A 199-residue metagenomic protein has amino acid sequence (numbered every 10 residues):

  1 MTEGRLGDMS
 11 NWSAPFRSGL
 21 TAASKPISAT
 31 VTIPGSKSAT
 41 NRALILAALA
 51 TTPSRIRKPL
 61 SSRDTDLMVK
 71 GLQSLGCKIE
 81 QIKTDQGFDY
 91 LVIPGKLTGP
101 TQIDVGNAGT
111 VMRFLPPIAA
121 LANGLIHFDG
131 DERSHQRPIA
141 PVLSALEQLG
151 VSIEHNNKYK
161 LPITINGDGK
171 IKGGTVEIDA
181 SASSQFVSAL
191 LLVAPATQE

Functional and structural regions predicted by a protein language model:
T2-E199: Structural preference for solvent-exposed beta-strand-turn elements and adjacent flexible terminal/loop segments within
